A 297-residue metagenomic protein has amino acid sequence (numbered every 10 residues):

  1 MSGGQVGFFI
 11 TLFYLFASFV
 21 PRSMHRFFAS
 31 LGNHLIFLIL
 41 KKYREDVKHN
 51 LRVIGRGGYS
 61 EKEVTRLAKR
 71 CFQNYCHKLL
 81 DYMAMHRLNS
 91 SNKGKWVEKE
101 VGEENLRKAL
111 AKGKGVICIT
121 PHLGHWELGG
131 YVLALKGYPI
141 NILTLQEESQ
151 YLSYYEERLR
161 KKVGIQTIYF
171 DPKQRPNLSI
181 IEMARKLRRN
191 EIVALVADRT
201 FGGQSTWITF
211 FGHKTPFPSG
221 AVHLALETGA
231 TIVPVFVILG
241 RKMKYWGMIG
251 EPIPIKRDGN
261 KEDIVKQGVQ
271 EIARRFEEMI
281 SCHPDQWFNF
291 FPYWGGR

Functional and structural regions predicted by a protein language model:
M1-T120, E157: Membrane-anchoring hydrophobic helices of lipid-metabolizing enzymes
F16-V20, G124-G130, M183-V196: Short, composition-biased local secondary-structure segments
Y43, Q150, L239: Catalytic machinery of carbohydrate-active enzymes, primarily nucleotide-sugar-dependent glycosyltransferases
I54-G57, K62, R66-K69, K108 (+4 more regions): Non-catalytic C-terminal accessory region of glycerolipid acyltransferases and related lyso-lipid remodeling enzymes
N92-E98, I168-Q174, F211-G212, D258: Short, flexible loop segments at the rims of nucleotide/cofactor-binding pockets, characterized by
V101, L143-L145, F170, G250-P252 (+1 more regions): Conserved beta-strand termini and adjacent loop/short-helix elements that scaffold enzyme active sites in alpha/beta
E103-R107, G130, E156-E157, M183-A184 (+1 more regions): Short amphipathic alpha-helical segments and helix-helix/interface helices
K112-K173, R189, T200-T206: Catalytic core of membrane glycerolipid acyltransferases/transacylases, capturing the structured, soluble-facing
